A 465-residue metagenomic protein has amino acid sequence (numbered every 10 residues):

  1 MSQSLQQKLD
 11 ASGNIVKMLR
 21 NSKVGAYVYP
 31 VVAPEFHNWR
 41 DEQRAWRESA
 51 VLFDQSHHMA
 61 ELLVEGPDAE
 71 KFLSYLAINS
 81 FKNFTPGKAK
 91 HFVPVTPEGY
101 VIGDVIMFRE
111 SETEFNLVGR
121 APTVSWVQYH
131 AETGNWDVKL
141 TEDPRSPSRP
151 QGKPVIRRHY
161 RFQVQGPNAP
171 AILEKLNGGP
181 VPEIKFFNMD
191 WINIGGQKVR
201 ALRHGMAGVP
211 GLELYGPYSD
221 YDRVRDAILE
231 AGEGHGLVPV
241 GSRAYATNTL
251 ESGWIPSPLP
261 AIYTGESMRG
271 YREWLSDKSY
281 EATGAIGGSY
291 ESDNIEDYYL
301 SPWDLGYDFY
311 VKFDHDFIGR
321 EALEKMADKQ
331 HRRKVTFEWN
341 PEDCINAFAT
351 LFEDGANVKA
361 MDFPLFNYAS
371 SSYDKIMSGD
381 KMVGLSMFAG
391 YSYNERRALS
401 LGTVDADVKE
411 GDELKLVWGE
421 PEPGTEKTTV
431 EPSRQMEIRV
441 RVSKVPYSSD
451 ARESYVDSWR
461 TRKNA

Functional and structural regions predicted by a protein language model:
M1-H91, Y100-I102, K334: Acidic, proline/glycine-enriched N-terminal capping motif
M1-P34, R109-A465: Conserved, structured C-terminal
D41-E48, P94-D104, N193-L202, V383-S386: Short amphipathic beta-strand starts and helix->beta connectors
H58-E65, T96, I106-F108, F115-R120: Short secondary-structure transition/capping motifs
P67-V101, P167-V199: Internal amphipathic helical hairpin motif
N83-T85, P94-Y100, V105-S111, T133 (+1 more regions): Short, charge-rich binding segments
